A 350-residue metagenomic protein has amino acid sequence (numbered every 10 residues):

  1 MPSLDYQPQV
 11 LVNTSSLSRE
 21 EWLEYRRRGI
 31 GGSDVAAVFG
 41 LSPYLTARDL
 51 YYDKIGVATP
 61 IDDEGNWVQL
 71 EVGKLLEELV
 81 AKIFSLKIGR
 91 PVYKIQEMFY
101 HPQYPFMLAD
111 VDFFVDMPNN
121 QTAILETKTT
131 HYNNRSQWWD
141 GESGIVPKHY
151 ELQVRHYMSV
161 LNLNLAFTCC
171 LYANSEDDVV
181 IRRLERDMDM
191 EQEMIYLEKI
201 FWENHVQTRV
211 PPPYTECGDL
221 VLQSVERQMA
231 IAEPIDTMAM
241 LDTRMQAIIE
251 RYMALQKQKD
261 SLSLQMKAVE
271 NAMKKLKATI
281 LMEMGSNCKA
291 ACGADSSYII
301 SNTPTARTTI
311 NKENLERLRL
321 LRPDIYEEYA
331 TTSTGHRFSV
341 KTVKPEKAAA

Functional and structural regions predicted by a protein language model:
M1-I124, H131: Metal-dependent nuclease catalytic cores that hydrolyze phosphodiester bonds in DNA/RNA, characterized by
R48-D53, S159, M253-Q256: Short, hydrophobic/amphipathic alpha-helical patches that form generic packing surfaces within helical domains
L70, L86-V111, V115-V206: Nucleic-acid nuclease catalytic cores
V72-L76, V80, M190, Q265 (+1 more regions): Short amphipathic alpha-helical segments
L79, L152-H156, K257: Short amphipathic alpha-helical face segments that pack within enzyme cores and frequently flank/anchor catalytic
M117, D260-A350: Extended, charge-rich alpha-helical segments
D189-T237, T308-A350: Short, positively charged
P211-P212, E226-C292: Contiguous, amphipathic alpha-helical segments that mediate oligomerization or scaffolding in large protein assemblies
